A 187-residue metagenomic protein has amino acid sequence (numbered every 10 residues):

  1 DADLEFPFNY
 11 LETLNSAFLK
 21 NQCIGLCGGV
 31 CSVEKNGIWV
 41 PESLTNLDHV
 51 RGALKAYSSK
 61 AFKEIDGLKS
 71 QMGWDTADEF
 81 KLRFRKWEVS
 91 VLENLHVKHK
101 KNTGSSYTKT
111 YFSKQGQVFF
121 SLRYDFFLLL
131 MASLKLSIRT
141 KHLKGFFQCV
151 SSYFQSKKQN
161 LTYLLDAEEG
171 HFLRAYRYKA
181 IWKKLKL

Functional and structural regions predicted by a protein language model:
D1-L4, L130: Short acidic donor-binding/metal-coordinating loop in glycosyltransferase active sites
L4-P41: Conserved donor NDP-sugar-binding/catalytic core segment of glycosyltransferases
P41-T45, Q115-V118: Short, P/G- and charge-enriched loop/turn segments at secondary-structure junctions
D48, K55, S90, F120: Residues that recognize and position ribonucleotide moieties
R51-D66: Conserved nucleotide-sugar donor-binding and metal-coordinating catalytic region shared by glycosyltransferases
A61-E64, Q71-K101: A short, conserved alpha-helix in the catalytic core of glycosyltransferases
Y111-L187: Non-catalytic, C-terminal membrane-associated alpha-helical segments of glycosyltransferases
